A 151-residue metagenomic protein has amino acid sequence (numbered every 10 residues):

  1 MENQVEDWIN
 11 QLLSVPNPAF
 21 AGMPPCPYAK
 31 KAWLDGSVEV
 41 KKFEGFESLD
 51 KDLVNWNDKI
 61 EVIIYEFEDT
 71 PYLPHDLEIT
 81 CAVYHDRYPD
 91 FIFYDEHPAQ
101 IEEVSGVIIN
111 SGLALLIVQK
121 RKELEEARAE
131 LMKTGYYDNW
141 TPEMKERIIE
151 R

Functional and structural regions predicted by a protein language model:
M1-R151: Expand to "…catalyze enediolate/carbanion chemistry for C-C bond making/breaking, isomerization, decarboxylation
